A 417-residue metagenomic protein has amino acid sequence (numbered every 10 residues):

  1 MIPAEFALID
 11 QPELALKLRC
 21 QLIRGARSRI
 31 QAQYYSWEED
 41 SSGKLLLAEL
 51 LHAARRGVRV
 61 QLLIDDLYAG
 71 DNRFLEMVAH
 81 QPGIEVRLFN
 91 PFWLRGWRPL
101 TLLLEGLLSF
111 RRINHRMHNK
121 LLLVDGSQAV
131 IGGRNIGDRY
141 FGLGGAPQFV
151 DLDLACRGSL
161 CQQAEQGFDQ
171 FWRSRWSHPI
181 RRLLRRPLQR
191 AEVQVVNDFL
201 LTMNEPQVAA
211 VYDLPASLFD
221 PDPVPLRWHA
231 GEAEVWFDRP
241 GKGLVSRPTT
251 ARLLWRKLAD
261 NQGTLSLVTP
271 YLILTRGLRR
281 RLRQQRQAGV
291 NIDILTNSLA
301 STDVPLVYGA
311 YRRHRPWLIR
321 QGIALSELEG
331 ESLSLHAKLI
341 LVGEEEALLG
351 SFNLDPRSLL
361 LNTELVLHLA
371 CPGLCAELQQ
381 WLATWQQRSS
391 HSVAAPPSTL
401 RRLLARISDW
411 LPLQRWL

Functional and structural regions predicted by a protein language model:
M1-K120, V124-L417: Charged, low-complexity intrinsically disordered terminal segments
